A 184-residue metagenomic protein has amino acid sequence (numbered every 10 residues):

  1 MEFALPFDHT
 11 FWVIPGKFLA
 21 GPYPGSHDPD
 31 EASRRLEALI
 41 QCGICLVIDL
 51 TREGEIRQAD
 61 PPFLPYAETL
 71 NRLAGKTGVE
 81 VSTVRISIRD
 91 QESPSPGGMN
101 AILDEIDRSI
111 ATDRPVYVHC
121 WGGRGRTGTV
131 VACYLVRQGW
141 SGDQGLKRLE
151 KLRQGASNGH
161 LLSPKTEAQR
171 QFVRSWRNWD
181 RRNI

Functional and structural regions predicted by a protein language model:
M1-Y117, G122, V130-I184: Cys-dependent protein tyrosine phosphatase-like superfamily
T127: Ser/Thr-glycine-rich phosphate-binding loops at phosphate-binding pockets of nucleotides, nucleotide cofactors
